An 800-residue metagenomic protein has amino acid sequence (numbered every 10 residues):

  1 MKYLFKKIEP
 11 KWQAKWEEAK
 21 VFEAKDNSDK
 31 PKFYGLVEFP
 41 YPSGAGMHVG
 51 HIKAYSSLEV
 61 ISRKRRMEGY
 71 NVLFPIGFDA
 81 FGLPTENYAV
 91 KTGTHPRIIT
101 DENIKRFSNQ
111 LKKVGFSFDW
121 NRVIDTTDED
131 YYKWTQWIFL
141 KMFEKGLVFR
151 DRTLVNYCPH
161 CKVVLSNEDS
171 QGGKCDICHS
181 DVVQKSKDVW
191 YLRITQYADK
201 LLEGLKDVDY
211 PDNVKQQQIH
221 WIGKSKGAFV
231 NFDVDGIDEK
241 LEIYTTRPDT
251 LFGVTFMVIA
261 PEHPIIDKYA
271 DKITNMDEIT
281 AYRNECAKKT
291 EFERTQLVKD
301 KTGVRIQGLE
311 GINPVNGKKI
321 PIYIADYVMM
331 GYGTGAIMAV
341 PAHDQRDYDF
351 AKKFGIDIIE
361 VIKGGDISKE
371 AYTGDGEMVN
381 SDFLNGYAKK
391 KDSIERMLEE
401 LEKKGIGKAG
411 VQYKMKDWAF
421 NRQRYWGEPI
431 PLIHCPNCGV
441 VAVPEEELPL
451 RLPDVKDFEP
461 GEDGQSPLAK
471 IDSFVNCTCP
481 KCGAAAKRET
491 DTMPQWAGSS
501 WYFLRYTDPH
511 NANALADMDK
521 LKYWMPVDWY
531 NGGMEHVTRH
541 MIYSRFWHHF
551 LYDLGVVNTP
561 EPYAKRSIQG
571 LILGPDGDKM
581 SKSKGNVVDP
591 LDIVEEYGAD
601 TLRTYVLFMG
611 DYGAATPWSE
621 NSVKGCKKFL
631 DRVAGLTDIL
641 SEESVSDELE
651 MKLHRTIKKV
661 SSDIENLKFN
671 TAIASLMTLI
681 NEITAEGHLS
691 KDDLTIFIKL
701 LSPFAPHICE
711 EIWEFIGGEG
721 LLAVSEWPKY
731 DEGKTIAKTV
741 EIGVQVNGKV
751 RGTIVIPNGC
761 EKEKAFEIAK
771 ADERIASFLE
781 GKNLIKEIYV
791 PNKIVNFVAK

Functional and structural regions predicted by a protein language model:
M1-L36, R66-P75, I99-R106, Y282-Y323 (+1 more regions): Conserved oxyanion/phosphate-binding beta-strand-loop segments in alpha/beta enzyme cores
K2, K11, K15-A19, K91-L241 (+10 more regions): Residue patterns forming the tRNA-binding/recognition surfaces of aminoacyl-tRNA synthetases and related DALR
Y3, I8-Q13, V49, W134-I358 (+6 more regions): NTP-handling and nucleic-acid-processing catalytic cores
K25-P96, V123-I138, T245-T246, N313-F350 (+1 more regions): N-terminal catalytic cores of NTP/NDP-binding nucleotidyl/phosphoryl-transfer enzymes
E38-M47, D119-I124, M329-I337, V379-F383 (+9 more regions): Glycine- and acidic
R63-N71, K91-R97, N109, K113-S117 (+19 more regions): Secondary-structure transition/capping motifs at alpha-helix termini and the adjoining loop/turn into the next element
D79, E144-H160, T250, A409-C438 (+5 more regions): Helix-rich, typically C-terminal accessory recognition domains appended to large enzymatic cores
L309-Y332, V361, V475-A614: Alpha-helical recognition segments enriched in aromatics with Gly/Pro capping that present substrate-recognition
